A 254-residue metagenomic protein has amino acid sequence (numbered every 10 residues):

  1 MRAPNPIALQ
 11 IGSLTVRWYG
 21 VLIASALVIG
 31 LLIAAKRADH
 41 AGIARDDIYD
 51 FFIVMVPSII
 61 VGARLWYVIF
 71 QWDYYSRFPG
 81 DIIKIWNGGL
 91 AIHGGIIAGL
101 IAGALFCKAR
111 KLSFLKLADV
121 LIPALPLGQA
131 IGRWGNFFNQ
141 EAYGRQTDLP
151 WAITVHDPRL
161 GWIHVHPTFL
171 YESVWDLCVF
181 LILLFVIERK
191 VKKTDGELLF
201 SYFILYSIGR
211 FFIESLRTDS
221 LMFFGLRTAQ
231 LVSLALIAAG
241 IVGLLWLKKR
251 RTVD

Functional and structural regions predicted by a protein language model:
M1-D254: A feature for loop-to-transmembrane-helix boundaries and adjacent hydrophobic helices in multi-pass integral membrane
